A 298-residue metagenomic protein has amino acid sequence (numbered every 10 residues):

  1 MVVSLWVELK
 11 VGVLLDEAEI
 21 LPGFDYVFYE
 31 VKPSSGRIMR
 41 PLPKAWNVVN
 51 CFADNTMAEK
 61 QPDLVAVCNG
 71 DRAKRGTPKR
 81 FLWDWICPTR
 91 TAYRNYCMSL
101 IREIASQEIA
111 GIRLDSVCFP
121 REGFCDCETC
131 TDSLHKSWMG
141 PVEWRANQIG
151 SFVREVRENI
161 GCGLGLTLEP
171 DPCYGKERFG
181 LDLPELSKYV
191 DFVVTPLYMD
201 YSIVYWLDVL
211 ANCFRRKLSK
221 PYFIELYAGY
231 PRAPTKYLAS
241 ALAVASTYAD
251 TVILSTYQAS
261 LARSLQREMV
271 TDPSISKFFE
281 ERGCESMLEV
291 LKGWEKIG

Functional and structural regions predicted by a protein language model:
M1-V11, W46, R113-S116, V142-G180 (+2 more regions): Aromatic-lined carbohydrate-recognition surfaces of secreted/lumenal glycan-active proteins
V3-R37, S106-G111, L186-V194, V244-I253: Catalytic domains of carbohydrate-active enzymes, especially glycoside hydrolases
W6-E8, F28-E30, R80-N95, G140-N147 (+2 more regions): The substrate-binding groove and active-site-proximal loops of carbohydrate-active enzymes, especially glycoside
I38-M39, N47-E103: Active-site-adjacent "subsite" loops/lids of carbohydrate-active enzymes
I86-C118, L183-L186, A245-T247: An active-site-proximal structural segment forming one wall of the substrate-binding cleft that immediately precedes
R113-G140: Active-site-proximal loop/short-helix segments that contain or immediately flank catalytic acid/base residue(s)
G163-I203, A241: Substrate-binding cleft/loops of secretory-pathway carbohydrate-active enzymes
T195-L207, I224-G298: Substrate-binding cleft of secreted/luminal carbohydrate-active enzymes
